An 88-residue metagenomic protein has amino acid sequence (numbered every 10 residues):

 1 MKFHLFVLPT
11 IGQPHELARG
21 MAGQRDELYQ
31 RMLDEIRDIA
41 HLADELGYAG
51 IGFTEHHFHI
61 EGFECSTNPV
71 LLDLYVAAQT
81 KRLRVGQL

Functional and structural regions predicted by a protein language model:
M1-Q79, L83: N-terminal beta1-alpha1-beta2 module of alpha/beta enzyme domains
V85-L88: N-terminal glycine-rich flavin-associated loop
